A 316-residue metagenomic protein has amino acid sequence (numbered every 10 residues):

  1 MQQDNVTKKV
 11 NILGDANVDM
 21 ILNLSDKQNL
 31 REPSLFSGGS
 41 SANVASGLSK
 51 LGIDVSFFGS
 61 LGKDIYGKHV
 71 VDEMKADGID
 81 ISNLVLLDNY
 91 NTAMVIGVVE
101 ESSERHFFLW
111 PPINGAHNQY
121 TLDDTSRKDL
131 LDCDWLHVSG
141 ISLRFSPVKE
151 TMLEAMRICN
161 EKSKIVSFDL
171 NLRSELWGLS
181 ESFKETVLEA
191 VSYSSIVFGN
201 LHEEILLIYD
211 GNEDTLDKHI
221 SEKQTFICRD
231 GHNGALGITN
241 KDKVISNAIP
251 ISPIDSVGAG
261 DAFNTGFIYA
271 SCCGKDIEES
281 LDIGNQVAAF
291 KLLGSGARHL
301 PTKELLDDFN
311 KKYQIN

Functional and structural regions predicted by a protein language model:
M1-I79, S252-I254: Glycine-rich phosphate/adenosyl-contacting loop at the front of the ribokinase-like
M1-N11, R157, Y209-N316: Conserved phosphate-binding/catalytic region of the ribokinase-like
A16, S40, I141, L170 (+1 more regions): Active-site metal-binding loops of divalent metal-dependent hydrolases
L48, N200, G260: Short, conserved phosphate/pyrophosphate- and ester-handling motifs at nucleotide-, phospho-/glycolipid
S49, K75, R157-E161, V191 (+1 more regions): Anion (oxyanion) recognition and catalysis
D54-V138, D307-N316: Conserved N-terminal subdomain of the carbohydrate kinase-like
V55, I81, V166-F168, F226: Hydrophobic beta-strand scaffold residues
K162, L172-V244: Conserved phosphate/ATP/ADP-binding segment of small-molecule kinases
